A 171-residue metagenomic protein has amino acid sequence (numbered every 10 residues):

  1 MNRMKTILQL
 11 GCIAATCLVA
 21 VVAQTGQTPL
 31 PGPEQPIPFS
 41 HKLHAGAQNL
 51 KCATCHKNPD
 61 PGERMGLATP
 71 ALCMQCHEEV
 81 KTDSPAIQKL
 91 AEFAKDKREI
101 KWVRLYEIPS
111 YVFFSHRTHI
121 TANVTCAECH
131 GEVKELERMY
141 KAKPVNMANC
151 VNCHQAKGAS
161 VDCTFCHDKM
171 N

Functional and structural regions predicted by a protein language model:
N2-Q9, V19-N171: Short sequence/structural segments immediately N-terminal
C12-T16: Sec-dependent N-terminal signal peptides
